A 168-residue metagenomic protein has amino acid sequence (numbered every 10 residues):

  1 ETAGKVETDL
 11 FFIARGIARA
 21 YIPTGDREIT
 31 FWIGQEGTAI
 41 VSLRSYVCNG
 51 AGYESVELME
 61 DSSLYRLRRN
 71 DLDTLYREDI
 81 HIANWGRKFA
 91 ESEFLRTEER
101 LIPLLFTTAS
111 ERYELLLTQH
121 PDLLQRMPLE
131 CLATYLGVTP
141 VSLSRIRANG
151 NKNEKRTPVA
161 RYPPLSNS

Functional and structural regions predicted by a protein language model:
E1-F11, R15: Regulatory nucleotide-sensing modules
R15, E36, D61, R69 (+3 more regions): ATP/adenylate-binding site constellation spanning eukaryotic-like Ser/Thr protein kinases, ABC-transporter
Y21-R27: Cytochrome P450 core scaffold surrounding the K-helix E-X-X-R motif and the conserved "meander" helix-loop region
I29-K88: Cyclic-nucleotide recognition modules
R77-D79, T97, Q119-L124: Basic, amphipathic alpha-helical hairpins
T107-S168: Phosphate-/nucleic-acid-contacting segments
